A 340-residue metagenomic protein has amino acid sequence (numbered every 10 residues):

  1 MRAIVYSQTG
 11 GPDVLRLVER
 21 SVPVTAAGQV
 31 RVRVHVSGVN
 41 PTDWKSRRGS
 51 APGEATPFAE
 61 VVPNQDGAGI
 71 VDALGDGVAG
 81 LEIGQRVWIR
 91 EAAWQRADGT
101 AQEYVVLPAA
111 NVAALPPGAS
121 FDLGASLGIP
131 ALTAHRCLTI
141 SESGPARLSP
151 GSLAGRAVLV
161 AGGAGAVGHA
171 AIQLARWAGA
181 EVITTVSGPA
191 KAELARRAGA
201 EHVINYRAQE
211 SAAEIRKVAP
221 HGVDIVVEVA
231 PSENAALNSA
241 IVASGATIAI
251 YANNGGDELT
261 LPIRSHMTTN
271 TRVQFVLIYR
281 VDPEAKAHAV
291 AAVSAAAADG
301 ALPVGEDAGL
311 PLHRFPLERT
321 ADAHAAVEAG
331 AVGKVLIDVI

Functional and structural regions predicted by a protein language model:
S21-V39, A51-A93: Glycine-rich beta-strand-centered segment in the early N-terminal region that forms part of a ligand/cofactor-binding
G77, Q95, T184-L194, R207-S211 (+2 more regions): Short glycine/proline-centered loop/turn elements that form peptide/ligand docking sites
R86, A157, E181, A246-T247 (+1 more regions): Short glycine-centered segments of the SAM/dcSAM-binding site in methyltransferase folds
A125-A208: Mid-domain Rossmann-like dinucleotide-binding core that forms the NAD(H)/NADP(H) cofactor-binding site
E210-P220: Short amphipathic alpha-helix with an adjacent loop that forms part of the alpha/beta core around
E233-L302, V339-I340: Glycine-rich phosphate-binding loop and adjacent beta-alpha segment of Rossmann(oid) nucleotide-cofactor-binding
E284-I340: C-terminal hydrophobic helical "lid"/dimerization subdomain of Rossmann-like NAD(P)H-dependent oxidoreductases
